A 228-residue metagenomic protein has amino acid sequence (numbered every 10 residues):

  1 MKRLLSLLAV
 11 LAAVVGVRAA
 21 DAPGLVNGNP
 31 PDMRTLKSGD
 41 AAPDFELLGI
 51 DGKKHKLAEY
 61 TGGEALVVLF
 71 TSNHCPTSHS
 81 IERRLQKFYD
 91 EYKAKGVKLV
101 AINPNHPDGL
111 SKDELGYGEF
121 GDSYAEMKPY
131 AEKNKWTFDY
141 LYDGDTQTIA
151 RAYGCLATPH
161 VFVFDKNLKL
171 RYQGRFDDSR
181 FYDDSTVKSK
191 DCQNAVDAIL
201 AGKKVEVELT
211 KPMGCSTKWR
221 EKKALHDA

Functional and structural regions predicted by a protein language model:
L4-A13: Sec-dependent N-terminal signal peptides
V15-A19: Sec/Tat signal peptide C-region and signal peptidase I cleavage site
A22-A58: N-terminal "domain-start" segment that seeds a small globular fold
L57-H79, L85, V196: Short active-site neighborhood of thiol/selenol oxidoreductases, capturing the structured segment around
G62-L66, A94-L99, N134-D139, T158 (+1 more regions): Loop/turn elements at helix/coil->beta-strand transitions in domains of secreted/extracellular proteins
S72-E82, P107, E114, V161 (+1 more regions): Short, thiol/selenol-centered motifs that function as redox-active sites or metal-ligating centers
H79-K133, G144-A150: Structural microenvironment flanking redox-active thiols in thiol-disulfide oxidoreductases
T137, L141-K222: Thiol/selenol-based redox catalytic cores and closely related redox-interacting motifs
